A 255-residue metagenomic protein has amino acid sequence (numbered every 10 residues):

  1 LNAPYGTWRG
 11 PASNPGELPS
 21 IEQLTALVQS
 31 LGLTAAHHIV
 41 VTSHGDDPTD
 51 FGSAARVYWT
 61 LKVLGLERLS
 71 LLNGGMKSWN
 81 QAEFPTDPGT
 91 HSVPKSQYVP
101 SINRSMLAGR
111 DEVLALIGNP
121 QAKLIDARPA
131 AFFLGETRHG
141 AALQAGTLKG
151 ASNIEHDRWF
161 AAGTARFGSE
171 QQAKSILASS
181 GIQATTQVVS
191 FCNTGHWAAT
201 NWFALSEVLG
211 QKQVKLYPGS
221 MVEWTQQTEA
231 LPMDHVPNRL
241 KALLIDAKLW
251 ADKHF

Functional and structural regions predicted by a protein language model:
L1-F255: Cytosolic catalytic domains that perform sulfur/thiol-centered chemistry
